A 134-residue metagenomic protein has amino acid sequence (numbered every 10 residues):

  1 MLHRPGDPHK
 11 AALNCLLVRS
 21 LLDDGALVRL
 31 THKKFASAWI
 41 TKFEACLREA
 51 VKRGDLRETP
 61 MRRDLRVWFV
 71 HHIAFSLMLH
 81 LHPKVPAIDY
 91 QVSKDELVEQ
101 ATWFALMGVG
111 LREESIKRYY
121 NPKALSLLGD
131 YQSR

Functional and structural regions predicted by a protein language model:
M1, L30, K34-A45: Alpha-helical structural segments
M1-D7: Short amphipathic alpha-helical boundary/capping segments
D7-L16, R29-K33, S37, V51-F104 (+1 more regions): Hydrophobic/aromatic-rich alpha-helical bundle segments in the mid-to-C-terminal region
V18, E44-R48: Amphipathic, well-packed alpha-helical segments that form the structural scaffold of globular domains
V18-D24: Short helix-capping/turn signature of helix-turn-helix
